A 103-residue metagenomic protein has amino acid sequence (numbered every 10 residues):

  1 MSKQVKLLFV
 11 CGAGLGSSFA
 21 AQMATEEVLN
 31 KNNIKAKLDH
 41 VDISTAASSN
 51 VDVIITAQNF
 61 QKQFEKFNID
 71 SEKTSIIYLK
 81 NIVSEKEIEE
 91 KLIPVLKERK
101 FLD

Functional and structural regions predicted by a protein language model:
S2-T45: Conserved active-site segments centered on acidic
S17, Q63-F64, E87: Glycine/Thr-rich phosphate-binding loops of Rossmann-like dinucleotide-binding domains
H40, T56, I77-L79: Structural signal for conserved beta-strand scaffold positions within catalytic alpha/beta enzyme cores
D42-I43, Q58-K62: Short, polar loop motifs at secondary-structure junctions
A47-S49: A short, aliphatic-rich alpha-helical micro-motif
D52: Conserved acidic residues
K66-S71: Short, conserved catalytic or adaptor-binding loops enriched in Gly and charged residues
T74-D103: Ser/Thr/Gly-rich flexible loops in soluble cytosolic domains mediating phosphotransfer, phosphorylation
